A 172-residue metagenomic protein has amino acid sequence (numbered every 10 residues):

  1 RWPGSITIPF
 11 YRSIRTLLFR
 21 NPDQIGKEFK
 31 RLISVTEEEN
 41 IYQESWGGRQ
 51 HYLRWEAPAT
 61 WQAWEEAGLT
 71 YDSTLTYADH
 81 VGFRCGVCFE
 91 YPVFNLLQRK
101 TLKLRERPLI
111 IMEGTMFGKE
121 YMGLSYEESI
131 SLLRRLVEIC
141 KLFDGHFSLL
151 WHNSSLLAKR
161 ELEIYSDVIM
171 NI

Functional and structural regions predicted by a protein language model:
R1-G48, Y52-P108, M112, G123-F147 (+1 more regions): Catalytic alpha-helical scaffold of carbohydrate-active enzymes acting on polysaccharides/glycoconjugates
L149-W151: Short acidic, glycine-rich surface-loop motifs adjacent to enzyme active sites
